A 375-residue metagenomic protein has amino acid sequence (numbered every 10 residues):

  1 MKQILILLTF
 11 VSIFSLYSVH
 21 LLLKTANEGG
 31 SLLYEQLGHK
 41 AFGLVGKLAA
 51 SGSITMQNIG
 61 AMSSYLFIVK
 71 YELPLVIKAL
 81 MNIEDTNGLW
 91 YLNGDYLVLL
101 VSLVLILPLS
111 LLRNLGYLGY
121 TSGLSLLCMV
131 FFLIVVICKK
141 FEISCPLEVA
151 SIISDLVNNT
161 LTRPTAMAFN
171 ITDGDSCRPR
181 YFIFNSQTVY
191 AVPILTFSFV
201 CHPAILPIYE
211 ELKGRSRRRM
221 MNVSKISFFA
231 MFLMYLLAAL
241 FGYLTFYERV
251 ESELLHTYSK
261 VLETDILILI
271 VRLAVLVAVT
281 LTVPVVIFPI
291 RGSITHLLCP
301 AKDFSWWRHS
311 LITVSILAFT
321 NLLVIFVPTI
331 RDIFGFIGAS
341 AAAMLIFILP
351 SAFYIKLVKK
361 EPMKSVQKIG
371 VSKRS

Functional and structural regions predicted by a protein language model:
M1-I13, S125-L127, I337-A342: Loop-to-helix transition at the N-terminal end of transmembrane alpha-helices
M1-K2, R113-N114, F326-I330: Transmembrane helix interruption/hinge and helix-loop junction motifs
L8-F42, Q57, L66: Juxtamembrane transmembrane-helix boundary signature
V11-S15, T55-S63, L127-C128, A230-M234: Membrane-embedded alpha-helical segments of transport systems, primarily multispan ion/solute transporters
F14-S18, M129, A342-I348: Alpha-helical transmembrane segments and their membrane-interface exit regions
S31-S51, S63-V98, S122-S125, L133-A342 (+1 more regions): Membrane-interfacial loop- and helix-cap regions that link adjacent transmembrane helices in polytopic membrane proteins
